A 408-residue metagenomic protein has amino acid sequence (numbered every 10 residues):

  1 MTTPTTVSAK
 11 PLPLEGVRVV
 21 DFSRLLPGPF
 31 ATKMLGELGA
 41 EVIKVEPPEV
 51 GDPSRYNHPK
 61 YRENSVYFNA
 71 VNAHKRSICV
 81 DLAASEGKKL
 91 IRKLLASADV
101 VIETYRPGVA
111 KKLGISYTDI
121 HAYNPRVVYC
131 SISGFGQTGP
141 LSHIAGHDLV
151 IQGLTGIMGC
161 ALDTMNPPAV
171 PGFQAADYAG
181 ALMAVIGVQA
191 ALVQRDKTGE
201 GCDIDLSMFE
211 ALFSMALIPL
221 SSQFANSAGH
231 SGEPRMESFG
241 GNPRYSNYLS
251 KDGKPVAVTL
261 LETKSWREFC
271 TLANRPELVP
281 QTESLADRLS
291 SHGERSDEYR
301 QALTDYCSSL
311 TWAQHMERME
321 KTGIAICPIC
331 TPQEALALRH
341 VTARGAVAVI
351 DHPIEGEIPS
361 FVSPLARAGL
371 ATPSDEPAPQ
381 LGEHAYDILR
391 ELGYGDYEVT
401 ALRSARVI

Functional and structural regions predicted by a protein language model:
M1-K197, Q223, S231, Q380 (+1 more regions): N-terminal helix-loop segment corresponding to the beta1-alpha1 unit of nucleotide/adenylate-binding folds
V42-V45, E320-E334, G395-T400: Short, well-structured beta-strand/strand-turn elements
E49, G134-G136, M208-F213, D252-K254 (+2 more regions): Glycine-rich beta-alpha junction loops
F68, P234-G240, S246-N247, E355-I358 (+1 more regions): Short Gly/Pro-enriched turn/cap motifs at secondary-structure boundaries
A181-G201, S214, I218-S227, C270-E277: Oxidoreductase and adenylate-handling cofactor-binding alpha/beta cores
F239, R244-T322, I326: Aromatic-enriched alpha-helical interface/lid elements that frame and gate functional surfaces
S250-K254, I354, V362-I408: An anion-binding loop in the catalytic cleft
K321-D375: A glycine-rich dinucleotide-binding beta-alpha-beta segment and adjacent secondary-structure elements that constitute
